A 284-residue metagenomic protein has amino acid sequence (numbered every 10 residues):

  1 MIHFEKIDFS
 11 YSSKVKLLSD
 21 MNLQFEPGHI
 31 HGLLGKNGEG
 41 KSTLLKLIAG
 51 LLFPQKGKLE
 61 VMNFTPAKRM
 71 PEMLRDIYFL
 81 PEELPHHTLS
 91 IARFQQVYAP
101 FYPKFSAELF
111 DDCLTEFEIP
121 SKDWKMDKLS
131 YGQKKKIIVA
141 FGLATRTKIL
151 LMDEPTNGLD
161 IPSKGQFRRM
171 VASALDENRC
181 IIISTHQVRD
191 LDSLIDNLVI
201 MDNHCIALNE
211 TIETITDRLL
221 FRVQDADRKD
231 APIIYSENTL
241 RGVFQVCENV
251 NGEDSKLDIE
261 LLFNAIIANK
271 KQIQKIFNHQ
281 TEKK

Functional and structural regions predicted by a protein language model:
M1-M21, P27: A short, flexible loop at the N-terminus of ABC-type nucleotide-binding domains that lies
L34-K36: The feature captures the beta-strand-to-loop junction immediately N-terminal to the Walker
A49: Helix-to-loop junction immediately C-terminal to a conserved catalytic motif
G57-K68, E72-M73: Conserved ABC transporter NBD signature motif
F79-I137: ABC-family P-loop ATPase nucleotide-binding domains
L150-E154: Catalytic Walker B motif of ABC-type/P-loop ATPase nucleotide-binding domains
F167-I182, H186-C247: ABC transporter nucleotide-binding domain
